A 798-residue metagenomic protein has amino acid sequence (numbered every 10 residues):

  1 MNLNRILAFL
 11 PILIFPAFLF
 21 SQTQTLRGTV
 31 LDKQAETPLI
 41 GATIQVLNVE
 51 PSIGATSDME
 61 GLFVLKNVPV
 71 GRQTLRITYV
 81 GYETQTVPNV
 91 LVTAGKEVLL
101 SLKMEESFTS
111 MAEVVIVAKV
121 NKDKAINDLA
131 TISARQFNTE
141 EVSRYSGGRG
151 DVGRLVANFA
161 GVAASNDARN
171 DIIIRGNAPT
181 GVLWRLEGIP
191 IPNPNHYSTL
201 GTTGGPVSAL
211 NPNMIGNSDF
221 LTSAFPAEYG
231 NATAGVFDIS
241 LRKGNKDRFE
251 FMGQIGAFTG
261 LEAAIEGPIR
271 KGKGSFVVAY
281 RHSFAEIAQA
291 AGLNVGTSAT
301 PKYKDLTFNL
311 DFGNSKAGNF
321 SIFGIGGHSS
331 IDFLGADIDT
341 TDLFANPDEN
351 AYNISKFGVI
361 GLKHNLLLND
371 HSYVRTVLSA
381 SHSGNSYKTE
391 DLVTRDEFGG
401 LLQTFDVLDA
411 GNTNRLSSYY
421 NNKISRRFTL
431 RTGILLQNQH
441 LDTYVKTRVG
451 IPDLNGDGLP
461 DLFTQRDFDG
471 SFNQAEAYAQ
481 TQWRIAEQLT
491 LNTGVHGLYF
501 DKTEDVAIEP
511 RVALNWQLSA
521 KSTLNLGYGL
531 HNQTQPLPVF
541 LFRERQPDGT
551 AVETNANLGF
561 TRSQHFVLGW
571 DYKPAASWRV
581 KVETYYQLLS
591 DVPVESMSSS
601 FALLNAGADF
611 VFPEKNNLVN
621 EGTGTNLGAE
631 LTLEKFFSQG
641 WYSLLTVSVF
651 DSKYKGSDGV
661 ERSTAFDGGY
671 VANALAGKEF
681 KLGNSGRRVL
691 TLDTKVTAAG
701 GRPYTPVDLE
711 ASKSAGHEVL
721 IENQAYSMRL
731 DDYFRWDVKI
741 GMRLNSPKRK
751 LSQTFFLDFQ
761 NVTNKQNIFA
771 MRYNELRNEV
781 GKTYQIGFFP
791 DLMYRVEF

Functional and structural regions predicted by a protein language model:
F20-E113, K119: Periplasm-facing N-terminal accessory domains of Gram-negative outer-membrane beta-barrel systems
T25, A257-H282, V295-D332, Y352-A380 (+2 more regions): Transmembrane beta-barrel wall of Gram-negative outer-membrane proteins
E83, V90-L99, V115-F225, R242: Periplasmic N-terminal accessory/gating domains of Gram-negative outer-membrane beta-barrel systems
N195, A336-T341, G384, D501 (+4 more regions): Surface-exposed extracellular loop regions of Gram-negative outer-membrane beta-barrel proteins, predominantly
N319-L367, H382-A410: Flexible loop and strand-edge segments within Gram-negative outer membrane beta-barrel domains
D409, T413-R415, Q465-S471, G559 (+2 more regions): Outer membrane beta-barrel strand-and-loop segments of large Gram-negative receptors, especially TonB-dependent
Y586-L588, F610-G701: Gram-negative outer-membrane beta-barrel transporters
S590, S643, S685, V689 (+3 more regions): C-terminal beta-signal and adjacent terminal beta-strands/loops of Gram-negative outer-membrane beta-barrel proteins
